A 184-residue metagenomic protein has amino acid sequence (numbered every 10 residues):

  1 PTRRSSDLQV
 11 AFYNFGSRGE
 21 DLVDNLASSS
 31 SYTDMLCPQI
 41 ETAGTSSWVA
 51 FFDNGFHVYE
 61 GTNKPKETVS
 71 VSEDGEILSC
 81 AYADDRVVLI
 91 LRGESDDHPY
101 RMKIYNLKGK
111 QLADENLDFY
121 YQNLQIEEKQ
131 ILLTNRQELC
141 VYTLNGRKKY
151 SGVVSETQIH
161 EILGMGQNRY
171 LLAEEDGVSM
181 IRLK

Functional and structural regions predicted by a protein language model:
P1-S5: Short, small-residue-biased leader/transition segments that mark boundaries at the very start of proteins
D7-N14, D53-E60, D96-K103, E138-Y142 (+1 more regions): Structural motif
L8, F15-G16, G44-T45, F51-N54 (+6 more regions): Short loop/turn segments that connect beta-strands within the blades of beta-propeller domains, predominantly WD40
G16-R18, T62, K108, N145 (+1 more regions): Solvent-exposed strand-loop boundary residues in beta-sheet-rich modules
D21-Y32, K64-V71, G109-E115, R147-V153: A short beta-strand motif characteristic of beta-propeller blades
A27-T45, V71-D85, N116-K129, E156-R169: Repeated scaffold domains used in trafficking and secretory/extracellular systems, primarily beta-propellers
G44-Y121: Eukaryotic tandem repeat interaction scaffolds
R101-N106, N135-R169, A173-G177: C-terminal closing repeat unit and adjoining cap/tail of repeat-based domains
